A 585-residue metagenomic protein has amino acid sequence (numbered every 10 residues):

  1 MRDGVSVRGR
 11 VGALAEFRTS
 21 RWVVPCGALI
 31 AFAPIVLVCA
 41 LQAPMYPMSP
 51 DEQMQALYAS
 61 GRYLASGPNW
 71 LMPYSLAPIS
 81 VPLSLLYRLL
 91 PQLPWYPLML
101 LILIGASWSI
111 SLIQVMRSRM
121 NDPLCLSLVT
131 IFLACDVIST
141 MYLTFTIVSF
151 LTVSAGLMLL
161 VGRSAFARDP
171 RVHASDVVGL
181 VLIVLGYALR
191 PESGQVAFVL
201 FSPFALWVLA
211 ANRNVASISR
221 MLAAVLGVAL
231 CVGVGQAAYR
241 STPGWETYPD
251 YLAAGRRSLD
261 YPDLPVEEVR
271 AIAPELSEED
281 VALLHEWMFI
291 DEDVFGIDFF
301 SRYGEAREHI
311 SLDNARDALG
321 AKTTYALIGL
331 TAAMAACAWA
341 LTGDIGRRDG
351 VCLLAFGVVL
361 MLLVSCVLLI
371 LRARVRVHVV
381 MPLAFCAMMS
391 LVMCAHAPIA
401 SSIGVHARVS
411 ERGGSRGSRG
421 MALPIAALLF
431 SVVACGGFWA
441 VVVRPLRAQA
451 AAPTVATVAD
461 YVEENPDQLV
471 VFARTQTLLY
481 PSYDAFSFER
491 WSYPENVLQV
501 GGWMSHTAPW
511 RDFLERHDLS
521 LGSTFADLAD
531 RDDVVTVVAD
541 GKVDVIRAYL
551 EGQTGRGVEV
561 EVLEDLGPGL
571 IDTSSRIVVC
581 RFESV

Functional and structural regions predicted by a protein language model:
M1-V38, L209-L226: Start-transfer (signal-anchor) and selected internal transmembrane alpha helices of multi-pass inner/ER membrane
A33-M72, S84-R88: Extracytoplasmic loop-helix module adjacent to an early transmembrane segment
N69-L103: Short hydrophobic/aromatic helix or loop-helix immediately within or flanking a transmembrane segment in polytopic
I102-M120, M334-G343: Transmembrane-helix motifs of polytopic, lipid-linked glycan transferases
H173-P191, S202, A224-V234: Membrane-interface alpha helices of multi-pass inner-membrane proteins
V177, R220-L230, M389, I399-A440: Signature aromatic-anchored transmembrane alpha helix within multi-pass, membrane-resident enzymes that catalyze glycan
V234-R270, V432-Q499: Membrane-embedded, lumen/periplasm-facing catalytic core of multi-pass transferases that use lipid-linked donors
A450-P453, E463-D467, R474-R531, I546-L566: Extracytoplasmic
